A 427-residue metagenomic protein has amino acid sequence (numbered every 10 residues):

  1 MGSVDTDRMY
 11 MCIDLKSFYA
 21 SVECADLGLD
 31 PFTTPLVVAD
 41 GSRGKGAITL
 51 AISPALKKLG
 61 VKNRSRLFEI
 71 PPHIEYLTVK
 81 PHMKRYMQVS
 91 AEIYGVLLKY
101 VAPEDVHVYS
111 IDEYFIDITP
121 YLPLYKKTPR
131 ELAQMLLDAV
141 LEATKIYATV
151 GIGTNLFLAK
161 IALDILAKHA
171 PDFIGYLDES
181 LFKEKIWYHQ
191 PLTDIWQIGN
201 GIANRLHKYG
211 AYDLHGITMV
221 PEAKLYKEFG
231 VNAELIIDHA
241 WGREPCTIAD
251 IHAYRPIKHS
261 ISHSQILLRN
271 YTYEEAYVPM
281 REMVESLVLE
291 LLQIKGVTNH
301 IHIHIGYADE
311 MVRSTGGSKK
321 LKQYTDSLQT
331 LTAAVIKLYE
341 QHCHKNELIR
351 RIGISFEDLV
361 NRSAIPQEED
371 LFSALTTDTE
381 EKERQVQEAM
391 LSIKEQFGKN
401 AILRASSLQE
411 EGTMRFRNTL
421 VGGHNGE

Functional and structural regions predicted by a protein language model:
M1-I111, F115, A240: Residues that scaffold, gate, or flank divalent-cation-dependent active/transport sites
C12, H207-L348: DNA-contacting surface of Y-family translesion DNA polymerases
D14, G60, I70, D112 (+6 more regions): A residue-level signal for conserved active-site and pocket-lining positions in enzyme catalytic cores
V22, L321-E427: Acidic, metal-coordinating catalytic segment for phosphate/diphosphate chemistry, firing primarily on the Nudix
D26, I146, I152, D164-P245 (+1 more regions): Compact, charge-rich alpha-helical regulatory domains located at protein termini
Y109-E113, G153-L156, G296-H300, E347-R351: Short Gly/Ser/Thr- and Asp/Glu-enriched loop/turn motifs at secondary-structure junctions
I116-L137, G210: Catalytic palm subdomain of template-directed nucleic-acid polymerases, centered on the conserved carboxylate motif
A143-D164, R350: Structured, non-catalytic alpha/beta "coupling" segments that mediate domain-domain communication and provide generic
